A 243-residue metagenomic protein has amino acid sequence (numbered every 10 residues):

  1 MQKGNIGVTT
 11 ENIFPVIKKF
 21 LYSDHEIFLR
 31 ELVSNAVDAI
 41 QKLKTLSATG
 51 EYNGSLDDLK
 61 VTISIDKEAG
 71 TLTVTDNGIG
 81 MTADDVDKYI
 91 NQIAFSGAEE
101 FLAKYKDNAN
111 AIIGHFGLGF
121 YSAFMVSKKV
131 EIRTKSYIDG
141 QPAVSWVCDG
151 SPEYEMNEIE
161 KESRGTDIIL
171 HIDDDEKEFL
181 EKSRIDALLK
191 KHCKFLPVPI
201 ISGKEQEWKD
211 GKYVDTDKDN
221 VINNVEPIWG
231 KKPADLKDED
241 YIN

Functional and structural regions predicted by a protein language model:
M1-D174, E178-F179, A187: GHKL (Bergerat-fold) ATPase N-terminal catalytic module, capturing the glycine-rich phosphate-binding loop and acidic
I112, V130-E153, D174-E176, S183-N243: GHKL/Bergerat-fold ATPase module in large chromosome/replication-associated machines
